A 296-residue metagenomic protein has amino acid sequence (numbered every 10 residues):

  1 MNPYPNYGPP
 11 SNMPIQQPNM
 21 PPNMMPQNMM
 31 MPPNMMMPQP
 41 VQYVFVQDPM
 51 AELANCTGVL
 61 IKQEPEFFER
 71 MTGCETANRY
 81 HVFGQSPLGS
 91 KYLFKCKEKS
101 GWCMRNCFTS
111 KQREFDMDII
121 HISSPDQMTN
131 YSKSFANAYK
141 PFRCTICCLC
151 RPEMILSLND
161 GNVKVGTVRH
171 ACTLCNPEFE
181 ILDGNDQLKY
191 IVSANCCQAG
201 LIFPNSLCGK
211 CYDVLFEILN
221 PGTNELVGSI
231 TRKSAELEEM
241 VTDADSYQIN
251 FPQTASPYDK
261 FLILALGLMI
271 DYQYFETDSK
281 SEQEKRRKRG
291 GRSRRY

Functional and structural regions predicted by a protein language model:
N2-E153, N159-V165, R169-Y296: Low-complexity or membrane-interfacial segments used for flexible interactions
